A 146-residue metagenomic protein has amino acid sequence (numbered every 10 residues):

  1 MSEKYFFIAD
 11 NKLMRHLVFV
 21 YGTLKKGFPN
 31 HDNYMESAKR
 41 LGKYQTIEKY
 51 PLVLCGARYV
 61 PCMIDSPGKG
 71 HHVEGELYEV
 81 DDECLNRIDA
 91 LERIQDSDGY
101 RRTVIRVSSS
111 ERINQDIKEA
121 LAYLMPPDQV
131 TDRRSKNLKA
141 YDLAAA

Functional and structural regions predicted by a protein language model:
S2-A146: Glycine-aromatic micro-motifs
